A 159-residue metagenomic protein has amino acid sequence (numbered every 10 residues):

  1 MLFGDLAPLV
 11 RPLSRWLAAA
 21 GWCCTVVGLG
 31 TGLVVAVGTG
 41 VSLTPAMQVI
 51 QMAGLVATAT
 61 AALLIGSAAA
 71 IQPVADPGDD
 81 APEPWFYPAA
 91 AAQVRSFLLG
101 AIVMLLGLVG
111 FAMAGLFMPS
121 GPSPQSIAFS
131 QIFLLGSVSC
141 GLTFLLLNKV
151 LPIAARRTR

Functional and structural regions predicted by a protein language model:
M1-V27, L146-R159: Cytosolic-side membrane-entry/anchor segment at the start of a transmembrane helix
P12-A18, T39-G66, A92-S96, Q125-G136: Transmembrane alpha-helix entry/boundary detector in multi-pass membrane proteins
W22, G54, P84-L108: Transmembrane alpha-helical segments of multi-pass membrane proteins
C24-T31, A57-L64, G107-G110, C140: Membrane-embedded alpha-helical transmembrane segments of multi-pass integral membrane proteins
L29-L33, I102-A128: Alpha-helical transmembrane segments and their membrane-interface junctions in multi-pass membrane proteins
G32-G40, G66-P73, A112-P119, K149: Transmembrane helix-loop junctions and nearby membrane-interface residues
A59-A81: Membrane-water interface of transmembrane alpha-helices
S126-R159: Alpha-helical transmembrane segments and their immediate juxtamembrane interface regions
